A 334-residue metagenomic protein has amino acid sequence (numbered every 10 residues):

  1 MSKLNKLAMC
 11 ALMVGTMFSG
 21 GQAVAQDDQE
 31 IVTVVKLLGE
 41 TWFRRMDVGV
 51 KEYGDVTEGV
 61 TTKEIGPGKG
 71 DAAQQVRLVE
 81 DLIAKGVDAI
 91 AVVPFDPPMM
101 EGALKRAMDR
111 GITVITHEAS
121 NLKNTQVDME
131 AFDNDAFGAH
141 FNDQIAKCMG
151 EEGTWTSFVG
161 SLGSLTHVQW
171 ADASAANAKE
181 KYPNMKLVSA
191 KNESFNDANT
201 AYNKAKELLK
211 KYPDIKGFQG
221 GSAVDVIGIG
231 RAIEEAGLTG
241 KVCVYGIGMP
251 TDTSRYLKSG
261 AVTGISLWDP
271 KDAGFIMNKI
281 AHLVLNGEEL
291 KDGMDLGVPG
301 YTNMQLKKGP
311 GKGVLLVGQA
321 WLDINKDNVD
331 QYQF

Functional and structural regions predicted by a protein language model:
M1-C10: Bacterial N-terminal signal peptides that target proteins for export
K3, V24-F334: A residue-level marker of the well-folded mature domains of exported/periplasmic proteins
A11-V14, I280: Short, Φ-rich (hydrophobic/aromatic) sequence segments
G15-A23: C-terminal segment of classical bacterial N-terminal signal peptides
